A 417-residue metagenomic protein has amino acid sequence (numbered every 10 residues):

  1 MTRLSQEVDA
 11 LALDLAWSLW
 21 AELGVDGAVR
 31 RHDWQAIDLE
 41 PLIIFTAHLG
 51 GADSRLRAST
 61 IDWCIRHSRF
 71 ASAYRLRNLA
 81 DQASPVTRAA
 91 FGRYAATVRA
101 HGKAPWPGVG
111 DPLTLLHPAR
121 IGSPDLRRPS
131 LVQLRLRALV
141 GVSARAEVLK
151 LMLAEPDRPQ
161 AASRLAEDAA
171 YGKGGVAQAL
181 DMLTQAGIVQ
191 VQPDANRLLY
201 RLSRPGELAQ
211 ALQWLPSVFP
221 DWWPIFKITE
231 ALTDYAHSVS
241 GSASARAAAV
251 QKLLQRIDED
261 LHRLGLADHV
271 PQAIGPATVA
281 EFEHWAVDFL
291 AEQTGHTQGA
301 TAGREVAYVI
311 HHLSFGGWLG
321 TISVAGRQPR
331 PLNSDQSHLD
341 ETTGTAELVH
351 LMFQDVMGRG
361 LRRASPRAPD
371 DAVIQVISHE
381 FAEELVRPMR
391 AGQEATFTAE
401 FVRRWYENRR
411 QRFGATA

Functional and structural regions predicted by a protein language model:
M1-V86, K227-A302: Exposed, interaction-prone assembly regions rather than primary DNA-binding/catalytic cores
A119-K150: Short alpha-helical segments that sit at the start of domains
L136-R145, A161, P193-L215: Short, cationic-aromatic polyanion-contact patches
M152-P156: Short helix-to-turn junction characteristic of helix-turn-helix DNA-binding domains, especially the helix
D157-D168: Short acidic, hydrophobic short linear motifs in intrinsically disordered regions
A170-Q185: Short amphipathic alpha-helical interaction segments
T184-A195: A short, conserved structural fragment
R204-T233: Short, amphipathic alpha-helical interaction segments positioned at domain boundaries
